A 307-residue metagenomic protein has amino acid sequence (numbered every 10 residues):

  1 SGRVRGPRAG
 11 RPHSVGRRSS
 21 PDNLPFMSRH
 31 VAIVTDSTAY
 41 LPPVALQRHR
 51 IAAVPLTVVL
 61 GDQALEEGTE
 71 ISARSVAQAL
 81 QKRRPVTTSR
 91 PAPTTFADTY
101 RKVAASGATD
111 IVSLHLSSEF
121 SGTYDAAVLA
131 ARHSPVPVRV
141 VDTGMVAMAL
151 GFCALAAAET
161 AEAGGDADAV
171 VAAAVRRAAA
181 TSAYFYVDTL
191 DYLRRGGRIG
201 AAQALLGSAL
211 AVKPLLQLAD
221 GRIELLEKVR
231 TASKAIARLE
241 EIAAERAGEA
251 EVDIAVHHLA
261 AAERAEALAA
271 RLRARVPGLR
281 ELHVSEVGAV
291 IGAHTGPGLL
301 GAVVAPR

Functional and structural regions predicted by a protein language model:
S1-P21: Compositionally biased, low-complexity flexible segments
R3, L60, S117-S118, M145: Conserved beta-strand edge residues that scaffold enzyme active sites
F26-H30, S37-Q47, I51-A52, L56-V59 (+2 more regions): Mixed-charge interfacial surface used for oligomerization/domain docking and macromolecular partner engagement
H30-V31, A64-L65, T88, H115-L116 (+2 more regions): A generic structural signal for short
V31-A97: N-terminal glycine-rich anion-binding loop in soluble enzyme alpha/beta folds
I71-A77, S106, V128-H133: A short glycine/small-residue-enriched secondary-structure motif
Q81-L129, A167-V171, A178-T181: Glycine-rich phosphate- or other oxyanion-binding loops that anchor nucleotides, phosphorylated ligands
R90-P91, D142-G144: Short beta->alpha junction loops
